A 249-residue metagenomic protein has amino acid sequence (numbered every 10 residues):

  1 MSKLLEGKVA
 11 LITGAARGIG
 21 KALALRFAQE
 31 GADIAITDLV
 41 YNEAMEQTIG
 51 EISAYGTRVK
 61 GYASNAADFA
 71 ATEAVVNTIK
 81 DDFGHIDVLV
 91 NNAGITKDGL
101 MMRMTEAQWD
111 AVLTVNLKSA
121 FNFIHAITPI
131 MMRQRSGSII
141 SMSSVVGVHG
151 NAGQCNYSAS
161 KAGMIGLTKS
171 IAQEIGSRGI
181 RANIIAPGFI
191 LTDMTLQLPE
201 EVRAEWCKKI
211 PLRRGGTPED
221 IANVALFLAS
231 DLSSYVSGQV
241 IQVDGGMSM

Functional and structural regions predicted by a protein language model:
S2-F83, K97, A107-Q108: Short-chain dehydrogenase/reductase
L100-M101, T105-L113, T195, W206: Substrate-binding pocket helix/loop in short-chain dehydrogenase/reductase
M102, H149-C155, S177-R178, R213 (+1 more regions): Active-site loop immediately N-terminal to the catalytic Tyr-X3-Lys motif of short-chain dehydrogenase/reductase
F121-I124, R214-V243, S248: C-terminal substrate-recognition "lid" of short-chain dehydrogenase/reductases
I124, S160, T168: Active-site helix of classical SDR
P129, Q173-S177, S234: Alpha-helical segment proximal to the catalytic Tyr-Lys
S144: Residue(s) in the substrate-gating loop at a strand-loop-helix junction that position the organic substrate next
